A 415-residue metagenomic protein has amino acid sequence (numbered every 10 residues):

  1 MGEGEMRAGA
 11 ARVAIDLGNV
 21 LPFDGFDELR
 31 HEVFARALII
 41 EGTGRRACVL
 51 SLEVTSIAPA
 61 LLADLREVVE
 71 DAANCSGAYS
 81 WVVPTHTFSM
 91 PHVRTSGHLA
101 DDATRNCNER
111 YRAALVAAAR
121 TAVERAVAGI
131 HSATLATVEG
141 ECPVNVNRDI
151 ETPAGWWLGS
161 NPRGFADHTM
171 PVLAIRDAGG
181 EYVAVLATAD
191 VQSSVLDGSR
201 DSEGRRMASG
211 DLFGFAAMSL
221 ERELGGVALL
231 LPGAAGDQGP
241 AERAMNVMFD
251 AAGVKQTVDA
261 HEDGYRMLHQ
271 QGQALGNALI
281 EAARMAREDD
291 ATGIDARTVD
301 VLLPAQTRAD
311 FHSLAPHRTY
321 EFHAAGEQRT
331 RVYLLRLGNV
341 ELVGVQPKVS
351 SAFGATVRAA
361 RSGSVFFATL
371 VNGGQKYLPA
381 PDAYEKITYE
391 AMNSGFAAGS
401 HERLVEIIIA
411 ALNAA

Functional and structural regions predicted by a protein language model:
M1-V83, T87-Q270, G276, A283-A415: Conserved beta-alpha junction segments in alpha/beta enzyme cores
